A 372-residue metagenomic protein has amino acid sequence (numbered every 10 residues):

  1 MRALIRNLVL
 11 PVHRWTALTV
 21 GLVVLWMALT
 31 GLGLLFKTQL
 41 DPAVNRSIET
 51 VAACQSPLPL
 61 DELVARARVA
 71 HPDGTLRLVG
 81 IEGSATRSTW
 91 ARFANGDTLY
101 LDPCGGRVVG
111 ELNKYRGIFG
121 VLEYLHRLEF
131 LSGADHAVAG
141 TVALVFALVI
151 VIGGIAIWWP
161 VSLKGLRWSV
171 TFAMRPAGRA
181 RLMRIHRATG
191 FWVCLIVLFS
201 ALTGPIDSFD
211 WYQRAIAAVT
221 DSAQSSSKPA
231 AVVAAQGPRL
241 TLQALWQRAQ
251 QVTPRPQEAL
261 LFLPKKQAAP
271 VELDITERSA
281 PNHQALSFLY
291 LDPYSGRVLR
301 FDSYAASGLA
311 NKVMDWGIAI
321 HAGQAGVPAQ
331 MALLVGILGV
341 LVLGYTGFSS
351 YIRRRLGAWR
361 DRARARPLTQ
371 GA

Functional and structural regions predicted by a protein language model:
M1-A372: Conserved histidines in hydrophobic membrane contexts and catalytic metal-binding motifs
